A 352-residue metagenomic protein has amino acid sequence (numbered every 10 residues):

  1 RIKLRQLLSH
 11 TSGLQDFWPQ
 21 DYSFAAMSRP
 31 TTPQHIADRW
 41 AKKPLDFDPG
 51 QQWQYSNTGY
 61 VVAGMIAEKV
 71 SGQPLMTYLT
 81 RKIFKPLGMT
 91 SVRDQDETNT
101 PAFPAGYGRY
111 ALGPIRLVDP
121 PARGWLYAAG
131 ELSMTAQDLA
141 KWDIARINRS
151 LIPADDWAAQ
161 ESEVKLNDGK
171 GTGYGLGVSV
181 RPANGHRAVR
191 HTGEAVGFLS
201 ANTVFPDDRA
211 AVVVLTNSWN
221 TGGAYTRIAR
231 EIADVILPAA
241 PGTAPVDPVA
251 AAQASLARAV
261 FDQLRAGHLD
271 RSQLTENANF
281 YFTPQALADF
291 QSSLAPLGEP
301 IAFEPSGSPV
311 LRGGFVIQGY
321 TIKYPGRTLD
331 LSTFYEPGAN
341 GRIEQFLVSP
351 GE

Functional and structural regions predicted by a protein language model:
R1-V196: Short, surface-exposed loop or secondary-structure junction motifs that flank catalytic or metal-binding residues
L139-W142, D270, T333: Hydrophobic pocket/interface hotspot
R190, A201-S218, D330-S332, I343-S349: Short, well-ordered beta-strand elements
V196, W219-T221, P350-E352: A short acidic/small-residue loop/turn micro-motif
V196-L199, R327-L329: Short, small/polar residue-rich loop motifs at catalytic or cofactor-binding pockets
T216-Q285: Short, gly/Ser/Thr-rich active-site loops of penicillin-recognizing serine hydrolases
H268-G314: Short solvent-exposed beta->alpha transition segments
G307-E352: Exposed beta-sheet edge and beta->alpha loop/turn motif
